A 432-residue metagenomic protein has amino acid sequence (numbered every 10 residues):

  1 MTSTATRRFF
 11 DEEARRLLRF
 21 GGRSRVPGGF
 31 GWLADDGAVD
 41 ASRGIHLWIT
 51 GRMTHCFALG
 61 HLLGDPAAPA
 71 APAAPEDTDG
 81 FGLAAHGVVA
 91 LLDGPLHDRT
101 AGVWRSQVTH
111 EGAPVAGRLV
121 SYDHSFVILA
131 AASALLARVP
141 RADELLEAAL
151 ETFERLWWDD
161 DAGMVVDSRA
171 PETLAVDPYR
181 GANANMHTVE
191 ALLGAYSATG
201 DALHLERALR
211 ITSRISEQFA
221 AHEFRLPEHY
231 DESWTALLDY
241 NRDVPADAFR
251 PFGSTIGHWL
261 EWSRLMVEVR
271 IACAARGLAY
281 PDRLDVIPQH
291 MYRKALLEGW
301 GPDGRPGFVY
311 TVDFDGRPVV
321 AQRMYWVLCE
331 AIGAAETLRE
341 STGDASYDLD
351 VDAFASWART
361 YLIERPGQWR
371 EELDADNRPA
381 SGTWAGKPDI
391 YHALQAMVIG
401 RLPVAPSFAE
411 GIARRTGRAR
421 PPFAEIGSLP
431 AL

Functional and structural regions predicted by a protein language model:
M1-L432: Glycan-recognition and catalytic cores of secretory/periplasmic carbohydrate-active enzymes
